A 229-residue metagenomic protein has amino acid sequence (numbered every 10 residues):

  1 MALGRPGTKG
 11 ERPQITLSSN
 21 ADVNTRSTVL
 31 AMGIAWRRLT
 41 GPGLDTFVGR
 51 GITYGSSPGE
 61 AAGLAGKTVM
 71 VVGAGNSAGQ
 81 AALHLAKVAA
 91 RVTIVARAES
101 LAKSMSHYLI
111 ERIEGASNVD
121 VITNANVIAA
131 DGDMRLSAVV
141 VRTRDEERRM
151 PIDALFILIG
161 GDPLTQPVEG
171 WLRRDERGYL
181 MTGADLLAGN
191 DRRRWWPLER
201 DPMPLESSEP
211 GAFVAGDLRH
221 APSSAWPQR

Functional and structural regions predicted by a protein language model:
M1-T25, L30-M32, A86-E199: A Rossmann-like FAD-binding core segment of flavoenzymes
P6-R12, G43-D45, G51-T53, S57 (+3 more regions): Compositionally biased, intrinsically disordered low-complexity regions
D22-V48: Glycine/serine-rich phosphate-binding loop and adjoining beta1-alpha1 elements at the start of nucleotide-handling
A35, N126, R219: Catalytic metal-binding/acid-base residues of hydrolase active sites
T40, V48, Y54-H107, E146-R148 (+2 more regions): Rossmann-like dinucleotide/flavin-binding elements
